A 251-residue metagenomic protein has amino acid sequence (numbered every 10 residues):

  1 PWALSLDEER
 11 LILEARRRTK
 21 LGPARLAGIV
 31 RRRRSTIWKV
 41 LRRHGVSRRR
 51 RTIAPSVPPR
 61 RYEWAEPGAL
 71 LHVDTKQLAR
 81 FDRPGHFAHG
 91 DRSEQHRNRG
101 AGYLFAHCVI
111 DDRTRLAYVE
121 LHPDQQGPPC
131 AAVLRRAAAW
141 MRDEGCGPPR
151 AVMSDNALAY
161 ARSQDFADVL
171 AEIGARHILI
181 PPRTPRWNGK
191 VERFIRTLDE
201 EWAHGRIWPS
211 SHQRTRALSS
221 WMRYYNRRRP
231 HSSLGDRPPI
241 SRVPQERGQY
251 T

Functional and structural regions predicted by a protein language model:
P1-G85, A167-D168, P182-P185, D236-G248: Basic, flexible linker segments flanking DNA-binding modules in nucleic acid-interacting mobile-element proteins
I12, L26, I37, D74 (+11 more regions): Mobile genetic element proteins and their domesticated derivatives, centered on retroelements and DNA transposons
K20-P23, L116, C146-A151: Short, surface-exposed connector motifs at secondary-structure boundaries
R60, G68, A171-I173, T197-T251: C-terminal domain-tail junction helix/linker
V73-Y118: An active-site-proximal beta-strand-loop segment
Q95-N98, G102-Y103, V119-G145: Active-site beta-loop-alpha junctions of metal-dependent nucleic acid enzymes, especially the RNase H-like/DDE
L116-E120, I178-I180, H204: Short small-residue beta-strand/loop micro-motif enriched in glycine and branched aliphatics
S154-A157, S163-L170, H177-E200, S210-S219 (+1 more regions): RNase H-like two-metal-ion nuclease catalytic core shared by retroviral integrases and related mobile-element nucleases
